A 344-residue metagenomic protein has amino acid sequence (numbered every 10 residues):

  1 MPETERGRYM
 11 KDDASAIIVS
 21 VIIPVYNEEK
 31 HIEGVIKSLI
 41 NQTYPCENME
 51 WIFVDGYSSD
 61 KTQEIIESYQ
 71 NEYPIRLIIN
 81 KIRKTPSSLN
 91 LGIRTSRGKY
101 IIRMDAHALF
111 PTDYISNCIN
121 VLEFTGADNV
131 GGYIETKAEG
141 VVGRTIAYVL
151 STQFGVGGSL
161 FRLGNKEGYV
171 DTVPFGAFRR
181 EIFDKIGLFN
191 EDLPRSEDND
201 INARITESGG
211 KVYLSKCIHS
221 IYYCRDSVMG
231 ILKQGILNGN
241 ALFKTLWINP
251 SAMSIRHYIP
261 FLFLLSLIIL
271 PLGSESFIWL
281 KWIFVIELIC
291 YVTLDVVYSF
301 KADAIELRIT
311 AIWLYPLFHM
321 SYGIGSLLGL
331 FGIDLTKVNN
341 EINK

Functional and structural regions predicted by a protein language model:
P2-N41: N-proximal low-complexity "stem/linker" segments adjacent to membrane-targeting elements
I17-S20, E50, D200: Cell-envelope/extracellular polymer assembly enzymes that use nucleotide-activated donors
D55-E64, I82, D105-A108: A conserved acidic beta->alpha catalytic loop
N80-S96, N117, V170-P174: Glycine-rich, basic loop-to-helix element that forms the pyrophosphate-binding segment of sugar-nucleotide handling
I101: Short aromatic/hydrophobic "clamp" motif used to bind/position activated sugar donors
D113-R144, I218, Y223: Conserved donor NDP-sugar-binding/catalytic core segment of glycosyltransferases
N190-M253: Catalytic donor/gating beta->alpha subdomain of glycosyltransferases that bind UDP-sugars
L262-L335: Membrane-embedded multi-pass helical conduit in multi-pass membrane proteins, especially envelope-biosynthetic
